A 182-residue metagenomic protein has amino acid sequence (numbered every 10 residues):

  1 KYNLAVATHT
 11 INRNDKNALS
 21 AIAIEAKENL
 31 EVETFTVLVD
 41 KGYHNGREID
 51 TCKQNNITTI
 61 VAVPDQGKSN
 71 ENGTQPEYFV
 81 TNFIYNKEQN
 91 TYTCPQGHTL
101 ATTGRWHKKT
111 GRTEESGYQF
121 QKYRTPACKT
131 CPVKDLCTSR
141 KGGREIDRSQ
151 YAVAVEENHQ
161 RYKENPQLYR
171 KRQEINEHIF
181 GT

Functional and structural regions predicted by a protein language model:
K1-T182: Anion-binding and metal-coordination hotspots
